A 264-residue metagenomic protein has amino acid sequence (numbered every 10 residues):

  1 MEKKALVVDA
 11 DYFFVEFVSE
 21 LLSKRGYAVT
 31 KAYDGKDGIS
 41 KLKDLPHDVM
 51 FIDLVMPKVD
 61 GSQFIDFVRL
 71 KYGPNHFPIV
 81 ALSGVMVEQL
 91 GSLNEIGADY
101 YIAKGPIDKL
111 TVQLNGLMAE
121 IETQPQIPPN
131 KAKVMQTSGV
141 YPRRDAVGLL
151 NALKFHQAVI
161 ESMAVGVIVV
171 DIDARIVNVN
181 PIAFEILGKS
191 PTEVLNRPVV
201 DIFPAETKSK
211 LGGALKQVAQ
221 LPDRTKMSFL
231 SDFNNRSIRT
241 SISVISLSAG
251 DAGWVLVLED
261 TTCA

Functional and structural regions predicted by a protein language model:
K3, Y33-D37, D60-D66: Acidic catalytic/metal-coordinating carboxylates
D11-Y33, D37: Two-component/phosphorelay signaling modules centered on CheY-like receiver
S40, S62-N75: Short amphipathic alpha-helix used as the core "switch/output" element in two-component signaling
L45-F51: Active-site beta3 strand of CheY-like receiver
Q63, N75, V85-A103, D108-V112: Alpha4 helix (beta4-alpha4-beta5 surface) of REC/receiver domains from two-component response regulators
V112-Q113, A119-M163: CheY-like receiver
A146-L187: Sensory modules in modular signal-transduction proteins
F203-R236: Terminal output helix/cap of sensory domains in signal transduction proteins
